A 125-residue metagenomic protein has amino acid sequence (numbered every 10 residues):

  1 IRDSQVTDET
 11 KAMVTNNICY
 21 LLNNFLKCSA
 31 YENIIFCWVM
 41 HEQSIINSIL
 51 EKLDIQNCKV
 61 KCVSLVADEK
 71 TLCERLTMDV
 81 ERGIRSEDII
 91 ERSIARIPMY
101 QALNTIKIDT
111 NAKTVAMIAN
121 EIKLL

Functional and structural regions predicted by a protein language model:
I1-Y20: Conserved substrate/cofactor phosphate-moiety recognition/catalytic segment in nucleotide-dependent phosphotransferases
S4-Q5, I46-S48, C73-L76: Short, well-ordered secondary-structure micro-motifs
N16-C28, A95: Conserved alpha-helical scaffold flanking the Walker A/P-loop in AAA+ ATPase domains
S29-C37, K61: Loop/turn-to-beta-strand initiation segments
H41-S44, V66-T71, K113-T114: Conserved nucleotide-binding/hydrolysis micro-motifs of P-loop NTPases
Q43-V60, E121-K123: Short, electropositive alpha-helical surface patch
Q56-L76: Conserved phosphate-donor/acceptor-positioning beta-strand/loop module used by diverse small-molecule
M78-E121: Small-molecule kinase domains that catalyze NTP-dependent phosphoryl transfer to phosphate-bearing small molecules
